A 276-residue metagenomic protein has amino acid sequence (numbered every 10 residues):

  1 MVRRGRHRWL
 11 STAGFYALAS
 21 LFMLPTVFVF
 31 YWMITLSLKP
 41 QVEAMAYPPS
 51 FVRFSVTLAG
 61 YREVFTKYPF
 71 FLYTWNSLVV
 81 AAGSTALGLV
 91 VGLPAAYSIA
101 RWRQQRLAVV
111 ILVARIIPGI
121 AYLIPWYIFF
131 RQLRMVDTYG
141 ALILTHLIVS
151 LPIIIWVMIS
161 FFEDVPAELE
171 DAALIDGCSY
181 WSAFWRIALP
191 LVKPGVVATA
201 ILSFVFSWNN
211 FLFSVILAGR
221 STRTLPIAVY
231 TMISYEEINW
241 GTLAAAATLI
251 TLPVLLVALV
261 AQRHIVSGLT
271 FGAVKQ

Functional and structural regions predicted by a protein language model:
M1-Q276: A hydrophobic, multi-pass inner-membrane permease signature
